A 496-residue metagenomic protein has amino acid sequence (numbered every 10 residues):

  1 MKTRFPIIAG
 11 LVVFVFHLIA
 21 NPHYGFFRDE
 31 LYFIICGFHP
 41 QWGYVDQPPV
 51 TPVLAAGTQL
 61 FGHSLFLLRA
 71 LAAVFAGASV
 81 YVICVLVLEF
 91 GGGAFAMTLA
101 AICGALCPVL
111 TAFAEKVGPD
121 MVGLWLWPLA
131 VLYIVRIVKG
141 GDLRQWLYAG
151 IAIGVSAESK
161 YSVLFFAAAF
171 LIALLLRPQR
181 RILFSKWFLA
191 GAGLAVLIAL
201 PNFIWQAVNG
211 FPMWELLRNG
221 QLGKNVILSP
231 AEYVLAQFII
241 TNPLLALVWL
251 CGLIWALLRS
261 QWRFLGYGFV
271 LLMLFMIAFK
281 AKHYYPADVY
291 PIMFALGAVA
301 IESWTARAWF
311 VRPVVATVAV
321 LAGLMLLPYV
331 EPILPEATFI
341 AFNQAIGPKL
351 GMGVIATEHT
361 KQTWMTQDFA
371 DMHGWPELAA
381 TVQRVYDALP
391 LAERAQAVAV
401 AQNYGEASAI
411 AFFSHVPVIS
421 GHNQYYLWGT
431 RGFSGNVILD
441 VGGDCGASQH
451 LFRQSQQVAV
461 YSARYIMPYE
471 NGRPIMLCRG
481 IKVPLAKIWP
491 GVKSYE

Functional and structural regions predicted by a protein language model:
K2-I7, I83-L106, W125: Transmembrane-helix signature of polytopic, membrane-embedded enzymes that assemble or transfer cell-envelope glycans
G10, M97-A105, I153, A157 (+1 more regions): Short helix- or helix-capping micro-motifs that position conserved polar/aromatic residues at function-defining sites
F38, V80-V82, C103, V122-G140 (+2 more regions): Specific aromatic-rich, kink-prone transmembrane helix
H39, A100-A101, Y133, Q145-K160 (+2 more regions): Membrane-interface alpha helices of multi-pass inner-membrane proteins
F66, A70-G91, L129, Y133: Transmembrane-helix motifs of polytopic, lipid-linked glycan transferases
L88-G91, A130-W146, C251-Q261: Membrane-interface transmembrane helices that cradle and orient dolichyl/undecaprenyl
V109-V122: Short acidic/glycine- and proline-prone juxtamembrane loop motifs at membrane-interface regions of multi-pass membrane
L164-W262, M276-F279, L324-I333: Transmembrane-lumen/periplasm boundary regions of multi-pass, lipid-linked membrane glycan transferases
